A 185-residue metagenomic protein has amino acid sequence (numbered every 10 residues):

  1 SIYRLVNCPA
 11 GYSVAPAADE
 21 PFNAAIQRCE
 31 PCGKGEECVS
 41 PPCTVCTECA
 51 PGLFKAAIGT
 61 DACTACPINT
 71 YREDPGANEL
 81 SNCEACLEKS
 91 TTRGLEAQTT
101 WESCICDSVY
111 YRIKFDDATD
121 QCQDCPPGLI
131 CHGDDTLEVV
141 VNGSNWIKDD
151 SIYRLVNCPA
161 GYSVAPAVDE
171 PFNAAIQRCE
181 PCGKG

Functional and structural regions predicted by a protein language model:
S1-G185: Disulfide-rich, cysteine-dense extracellular ectodomains and adjacent flexible linkers of secreted and cell-surface
